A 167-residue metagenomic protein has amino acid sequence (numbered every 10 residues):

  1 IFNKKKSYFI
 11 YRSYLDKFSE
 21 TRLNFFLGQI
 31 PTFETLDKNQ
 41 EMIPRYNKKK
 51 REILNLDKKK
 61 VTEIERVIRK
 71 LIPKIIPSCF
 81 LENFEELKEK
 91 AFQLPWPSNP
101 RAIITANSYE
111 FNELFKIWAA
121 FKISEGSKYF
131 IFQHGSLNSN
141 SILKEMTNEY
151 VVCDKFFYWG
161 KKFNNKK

Functional and structural regions predicted by a protein language model:
I1-K167: Catalytic-core helical/loop segments in enzymes performing group transfer/polymerization on anionic/lipid-linked
